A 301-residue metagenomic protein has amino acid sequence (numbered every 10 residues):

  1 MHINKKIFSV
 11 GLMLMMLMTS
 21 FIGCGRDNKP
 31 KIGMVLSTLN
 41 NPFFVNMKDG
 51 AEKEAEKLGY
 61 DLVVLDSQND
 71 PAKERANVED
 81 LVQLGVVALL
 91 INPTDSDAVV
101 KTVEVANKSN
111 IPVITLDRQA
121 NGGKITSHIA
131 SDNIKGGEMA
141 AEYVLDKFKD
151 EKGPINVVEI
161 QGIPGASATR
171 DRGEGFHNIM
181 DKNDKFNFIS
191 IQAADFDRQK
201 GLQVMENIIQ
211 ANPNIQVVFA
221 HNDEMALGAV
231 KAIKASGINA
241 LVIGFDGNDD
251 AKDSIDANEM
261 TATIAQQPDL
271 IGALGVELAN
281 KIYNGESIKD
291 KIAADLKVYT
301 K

Functional and structural regions predicted by a protein language model:
M1-K31, D61, E104-I111, S287: Short, low-complexity disordered leader/linker segments with a strong preference for bacterial N-terminal type II
I32, E74, I129-I155, K200-L202 (+2 more regions): Hydrophobic alpha-helical segments within soluble ligand-binding/sensing domains
G33-E54, L58, L62-A76, D80 (+5 more regions): Extracytoplasmic "Venus flytrap"
F43-Y60, G136-Y143, S167-F186, K200 (+4 more regions): Short, solvent-exposed amphipathic alpha-helices that sit in or adjacent to ligand/effector-binding or catalytic
A88, S96-K135, P154-N156, N248-T261: Flexible loop/hinge segments that line or gate small-molecule binding clefts
A88-N107, F176, A194-K252: Hydrophobic alpha-helical
I160-A168, I179-M180, Q267-K301: Hinge/cleft segment of the Venus flytrap/periplasmic-binding protein
